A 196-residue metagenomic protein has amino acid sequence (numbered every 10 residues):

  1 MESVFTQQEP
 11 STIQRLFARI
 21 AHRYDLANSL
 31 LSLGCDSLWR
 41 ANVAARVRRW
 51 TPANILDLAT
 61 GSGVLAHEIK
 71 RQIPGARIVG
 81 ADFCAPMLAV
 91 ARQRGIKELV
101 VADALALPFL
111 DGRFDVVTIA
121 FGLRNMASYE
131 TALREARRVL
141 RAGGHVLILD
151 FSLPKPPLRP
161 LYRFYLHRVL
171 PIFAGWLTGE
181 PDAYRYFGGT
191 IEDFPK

Functional and structural regions predicted by a protein language model:
M1-R23, L177: N-terminal, positively charged/glycine-rich alpha-helical extensions of SAM-dependent methyltransferases
L33-P52: Conserved alpha-helix/loop element of class I SAM-dependent methyltransferases that forms part of the SAM/SAH-binding
N54-L107: Class I SAM-dependent methyltransferase SAM/SAH-binding core
L105-V116: A short acidic, Gly/Pro-enriched loop at the edge of an enzyme's catalytic core that lines a small-molecule cofactor
D115-Y129: A short SAM/SAH-binding and catalytic strip from SAM-dependent methyltransferases
E130-H145: A short glycine-rich, Lys/Arg-flanked "PGG" loop and its adjoining helix->strand segment in the class I
H145-A174: Conserved class I S-adenosyl-L-methionine
P157-F164, G179-K196: Acceptor-substrate binding/catalytic loop of class I
